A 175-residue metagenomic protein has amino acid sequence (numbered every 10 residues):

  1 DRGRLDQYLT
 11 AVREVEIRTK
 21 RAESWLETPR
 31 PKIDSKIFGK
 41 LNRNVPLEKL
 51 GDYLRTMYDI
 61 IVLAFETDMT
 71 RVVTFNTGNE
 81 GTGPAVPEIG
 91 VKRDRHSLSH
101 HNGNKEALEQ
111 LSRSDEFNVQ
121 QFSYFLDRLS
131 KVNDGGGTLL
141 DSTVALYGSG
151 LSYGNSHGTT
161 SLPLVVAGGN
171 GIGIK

Functional and structural regions predicted by a protein language model:
D1-K175: Ligand-binding pockets and gating/stacking loops
